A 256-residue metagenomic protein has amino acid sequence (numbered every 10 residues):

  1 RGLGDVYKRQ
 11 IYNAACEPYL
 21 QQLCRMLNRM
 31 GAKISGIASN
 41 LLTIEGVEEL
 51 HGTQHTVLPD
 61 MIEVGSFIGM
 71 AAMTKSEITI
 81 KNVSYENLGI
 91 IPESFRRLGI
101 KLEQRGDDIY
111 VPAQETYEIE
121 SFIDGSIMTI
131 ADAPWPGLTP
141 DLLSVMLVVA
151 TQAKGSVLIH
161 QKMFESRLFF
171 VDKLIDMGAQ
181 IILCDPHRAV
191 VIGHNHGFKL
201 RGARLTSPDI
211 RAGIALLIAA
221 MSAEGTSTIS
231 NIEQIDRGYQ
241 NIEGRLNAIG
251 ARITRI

Functional and structural regions predicted by a protein language model:
R1, D5-I256: Short, structured segments at the rim of ligand-binding sites
